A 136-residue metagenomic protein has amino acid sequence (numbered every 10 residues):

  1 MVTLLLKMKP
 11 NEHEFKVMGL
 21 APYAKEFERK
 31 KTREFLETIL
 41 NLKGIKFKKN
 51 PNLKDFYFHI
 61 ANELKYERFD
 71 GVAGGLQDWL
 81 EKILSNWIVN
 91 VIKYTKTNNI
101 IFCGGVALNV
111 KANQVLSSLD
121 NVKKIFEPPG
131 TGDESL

Functional and structural regions predicted by a protein language model:
M1-D70, V115-S118: A short helix-loop
G19, G44, G71-G75, G104-G105 (+1 more regions): Residue-identity detector for glycine
I60-W87: Adenine-nucleotide phosphate-binding core of ATP-dependent small-molecule kinases
K82-L136: Catalytic phosphate/nucleotide-handling subdomain of diverse soluble enzymes
